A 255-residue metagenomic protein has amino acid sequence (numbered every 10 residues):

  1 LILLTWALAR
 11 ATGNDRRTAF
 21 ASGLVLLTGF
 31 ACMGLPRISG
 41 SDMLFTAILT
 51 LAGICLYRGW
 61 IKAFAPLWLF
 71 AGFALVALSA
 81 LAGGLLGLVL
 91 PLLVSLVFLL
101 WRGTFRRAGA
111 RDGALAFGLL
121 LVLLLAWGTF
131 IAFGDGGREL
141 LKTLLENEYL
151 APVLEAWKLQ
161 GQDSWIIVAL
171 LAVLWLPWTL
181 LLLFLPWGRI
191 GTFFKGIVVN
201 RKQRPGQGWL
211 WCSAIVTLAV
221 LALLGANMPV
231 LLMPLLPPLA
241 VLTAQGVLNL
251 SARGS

Functional and structural regions predicted by a protein language model:
L1-G254: Membrane-integral, polyisoprenol-dependent glycosyltransferases of the GT-C/oligosaccharyltransferase superfamily
